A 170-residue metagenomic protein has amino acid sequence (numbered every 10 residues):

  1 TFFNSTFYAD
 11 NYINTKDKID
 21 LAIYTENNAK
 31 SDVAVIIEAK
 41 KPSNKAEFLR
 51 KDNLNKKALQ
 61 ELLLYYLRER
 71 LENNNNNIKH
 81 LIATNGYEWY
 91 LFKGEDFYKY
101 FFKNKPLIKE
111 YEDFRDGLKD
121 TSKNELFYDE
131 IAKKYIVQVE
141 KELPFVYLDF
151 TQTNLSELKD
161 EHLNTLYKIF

Functional and structural regions predicted by a protein language model:
T1-H80, E88, G94-F101, Y111-E112: A short, conserved, highly charged catalytic patch centered on acidic carboxylates
Y66-F170: Mixed-charge intrinsically disordered linker/loop segments at interdomain junctions
